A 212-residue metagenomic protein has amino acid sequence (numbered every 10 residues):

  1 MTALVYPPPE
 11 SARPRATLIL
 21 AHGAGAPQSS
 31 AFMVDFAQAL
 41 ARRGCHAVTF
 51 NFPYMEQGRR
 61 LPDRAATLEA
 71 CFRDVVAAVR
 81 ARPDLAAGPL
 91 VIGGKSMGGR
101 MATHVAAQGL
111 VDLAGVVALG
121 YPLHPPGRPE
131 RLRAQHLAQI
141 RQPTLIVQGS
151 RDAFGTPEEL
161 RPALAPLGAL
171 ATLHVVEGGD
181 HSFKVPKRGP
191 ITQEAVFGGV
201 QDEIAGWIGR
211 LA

Functional and structural regions predicted by a protein language model:
M1-P89, Q108, F183-I191, V196: Serine-hydrolase catalytic machinery in alpha/beta-hydrolase-like enzymes
I19-G23, G120, Q148: The conserved beta1-alpha1 loop
F72-Q142: Primarily recognizes the serine-hydrolase "nucleophile elbow" in alpha/beta-hydrolase and SGNH/GDSL folds
Q139-T144, L167-A171: Short, proline-enriched alpha-helix->beta-strand connector loops that line the catalytic pocket of alpha/beta-hydrolase
I140-R141, I146-Q148, D152, V176: Short beta-strand/loop motif that positions the catalytic acidic residue of the alpha/beta-hydrolase fold
S150-G155, H181-S182: Acidic catalytic loop of the alpha/beta-hydrolase fold
P166-V185: Catalytic histidine neighborhood in serine/cysteine hydrolases with alpha/beta-hydrolase-type architecture
K187-A212: Catalytic active-site module of serine/aspartate enzymes centered on a nucleophile-bearing elbow/loop
